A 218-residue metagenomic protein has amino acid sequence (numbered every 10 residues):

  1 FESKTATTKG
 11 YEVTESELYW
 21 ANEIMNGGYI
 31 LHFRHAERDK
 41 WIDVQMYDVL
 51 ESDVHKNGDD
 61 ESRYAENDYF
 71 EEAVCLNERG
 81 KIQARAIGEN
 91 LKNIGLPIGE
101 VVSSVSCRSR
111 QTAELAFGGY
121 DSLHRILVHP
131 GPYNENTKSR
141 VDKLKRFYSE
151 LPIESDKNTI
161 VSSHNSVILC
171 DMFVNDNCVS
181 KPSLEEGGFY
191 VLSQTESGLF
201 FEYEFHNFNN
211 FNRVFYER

Functional and structural regions predicted by a protein language model:
K4-H124, H129-Y133, K138, N175 (+3 more regions): Active-site-proximal alpha-helix that buttresses catalytic centers in soluble enzyme cores
G28-I30, E154-S163: Generic beta-sheet signal
F33-D39, V161-I168: Histidine-centered catalytic micro-motifs
I94-L96, L151-K157: Glycine-rich phosphate-binding loop signature in dinucleotide/nucleotide-binding domains
V141-I153: A short, acidic, amphipathic alpha-helical segment used as a generic capping/interface helix at domain edges
F147-S149, F208-R213: A general structural signal for short secondary-structure boundary/capping elements
